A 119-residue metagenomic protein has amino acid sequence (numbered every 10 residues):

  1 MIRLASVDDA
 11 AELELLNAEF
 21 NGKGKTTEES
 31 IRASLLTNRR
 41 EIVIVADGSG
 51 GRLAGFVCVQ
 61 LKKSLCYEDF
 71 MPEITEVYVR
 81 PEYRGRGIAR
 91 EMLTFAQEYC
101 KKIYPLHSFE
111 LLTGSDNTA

Functional and structural regions predicted by a protein language model:
M1-L13: A short beta-loop-alpha structural element at the N-terminal edge of CoA-dependent acyl/N-acetyltransferase catalytic
L15-T27, L65: Helix-loop element at the rim of GNAT/NAT acetyltransferase active sites that forms part of the acceptor-substrate
G24-V43: Active-site rim helix/loop that mediates acceptor-substrate recognition in acyltransferases
R52-L61, E73, Y78: Conserved beta-strand in the GNAT
S64-F70: A short, polar/charged loop-to-alpha-helix boundary motif
V79, G85-E98: Conserved acetyl-CoA-binding loop-helix of GNAT-fold acetyltransferases
R90, G114-A119: Conserved active-site alpha-helix within GNAT-family acetyltransferase domains
K101-T113: Conserved GNAT acetyl-CoA-binding A-motif
